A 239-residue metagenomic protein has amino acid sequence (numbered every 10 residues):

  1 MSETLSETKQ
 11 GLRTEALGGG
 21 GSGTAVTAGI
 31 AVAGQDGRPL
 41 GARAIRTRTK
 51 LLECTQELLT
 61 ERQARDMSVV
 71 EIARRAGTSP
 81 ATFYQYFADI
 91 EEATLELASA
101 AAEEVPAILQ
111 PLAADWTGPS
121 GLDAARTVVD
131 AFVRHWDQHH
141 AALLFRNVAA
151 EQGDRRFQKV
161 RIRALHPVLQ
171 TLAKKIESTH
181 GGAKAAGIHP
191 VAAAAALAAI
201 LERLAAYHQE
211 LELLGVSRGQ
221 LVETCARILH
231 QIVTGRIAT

Functional and structural regions predicted by a protein language model:
M1-R46, A183-A185, I237-T239: N-terminal intrinsically disordered/low-complexity leader segments
R43-T55, I72, L97-V105, L109 (+1 more regions): Generic hydrophobic, amphipathic alpha-helix propensity
T47, L97, A101, V105 (+6 more regions): Hydrophobic/aromatic residues within well-ordered alpha-helical segments
K50, L58-E92, E96: Helix-turn-helix
L52, R126, D130, L165-A173 (+5 more regions): An amphipathic alpha-helix signature
E92, E96, Q110-Q138, P190-L197 (+1 more regions): Hydrophobic alpha-helical connector segments
A141-Q170, G215: Short secondary-structure transition hinges
L144-N147, T179-R227, R236-T239: Hydrophobic/aromatic-rich alpha-helical bundle segments in the mid-to-C-terminal region
